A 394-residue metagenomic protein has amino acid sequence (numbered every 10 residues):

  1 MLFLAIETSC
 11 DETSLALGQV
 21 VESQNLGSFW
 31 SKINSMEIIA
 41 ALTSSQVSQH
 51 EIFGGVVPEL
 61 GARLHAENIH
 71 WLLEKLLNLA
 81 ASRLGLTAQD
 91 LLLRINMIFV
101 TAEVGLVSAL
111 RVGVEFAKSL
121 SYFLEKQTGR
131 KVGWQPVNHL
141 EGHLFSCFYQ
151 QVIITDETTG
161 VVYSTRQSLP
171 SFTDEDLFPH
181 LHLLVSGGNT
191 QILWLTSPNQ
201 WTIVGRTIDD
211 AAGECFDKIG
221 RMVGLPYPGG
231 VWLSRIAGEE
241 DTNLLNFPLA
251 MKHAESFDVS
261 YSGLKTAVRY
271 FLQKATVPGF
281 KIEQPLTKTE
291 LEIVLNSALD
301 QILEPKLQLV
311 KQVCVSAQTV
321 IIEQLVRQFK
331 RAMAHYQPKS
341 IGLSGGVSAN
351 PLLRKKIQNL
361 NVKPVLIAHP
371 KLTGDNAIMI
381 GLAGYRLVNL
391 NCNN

Functional and structural regions predicted by a protein language model:
M1-N394: Acidic, glycine-enriched active-site microenvironments
